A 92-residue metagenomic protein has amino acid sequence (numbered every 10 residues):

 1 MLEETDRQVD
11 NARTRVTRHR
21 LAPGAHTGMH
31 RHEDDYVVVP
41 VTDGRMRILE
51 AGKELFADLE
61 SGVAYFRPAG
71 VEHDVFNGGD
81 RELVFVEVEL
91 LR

Functional and structural regions predicted by a protein language model:
L2-V9: Local beta-strand/beta-hairpin segments that build beta-sheet-rich folds
R7, V16-R20, A64-F66, F85-E87: Conserved hydrophobic/aromatic beta-strand scaffold that supports enzyme active sites
R13, G52-G70: Short acidic-glycine-tyrosine-enriched beta hairpin
R15-H32, L49-A51, P68-A69: Conserved short histidine dyad/triad with adjacent acidic residue
H26, R45, V63-A64: Residue-level marker of beta-strand positions
R31-R47: Short, conserved beta-strand element in jelly-roll/cupin
A69-L91: Ligand-binding loop in jelly-roll beta-barrel domains
